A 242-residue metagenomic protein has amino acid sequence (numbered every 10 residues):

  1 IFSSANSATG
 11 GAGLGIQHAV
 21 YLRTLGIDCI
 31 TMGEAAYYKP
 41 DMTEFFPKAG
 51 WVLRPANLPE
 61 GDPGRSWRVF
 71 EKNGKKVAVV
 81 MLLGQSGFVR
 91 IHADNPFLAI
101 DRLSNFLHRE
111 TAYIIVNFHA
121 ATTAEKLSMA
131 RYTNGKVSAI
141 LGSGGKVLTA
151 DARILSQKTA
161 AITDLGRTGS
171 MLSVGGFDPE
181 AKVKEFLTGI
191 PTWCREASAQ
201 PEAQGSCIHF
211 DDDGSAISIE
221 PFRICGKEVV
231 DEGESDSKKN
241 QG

Functional and structural regions predicted by a protein language model:
I1-G242: Acidic, metal/ion-coordinating pockets
